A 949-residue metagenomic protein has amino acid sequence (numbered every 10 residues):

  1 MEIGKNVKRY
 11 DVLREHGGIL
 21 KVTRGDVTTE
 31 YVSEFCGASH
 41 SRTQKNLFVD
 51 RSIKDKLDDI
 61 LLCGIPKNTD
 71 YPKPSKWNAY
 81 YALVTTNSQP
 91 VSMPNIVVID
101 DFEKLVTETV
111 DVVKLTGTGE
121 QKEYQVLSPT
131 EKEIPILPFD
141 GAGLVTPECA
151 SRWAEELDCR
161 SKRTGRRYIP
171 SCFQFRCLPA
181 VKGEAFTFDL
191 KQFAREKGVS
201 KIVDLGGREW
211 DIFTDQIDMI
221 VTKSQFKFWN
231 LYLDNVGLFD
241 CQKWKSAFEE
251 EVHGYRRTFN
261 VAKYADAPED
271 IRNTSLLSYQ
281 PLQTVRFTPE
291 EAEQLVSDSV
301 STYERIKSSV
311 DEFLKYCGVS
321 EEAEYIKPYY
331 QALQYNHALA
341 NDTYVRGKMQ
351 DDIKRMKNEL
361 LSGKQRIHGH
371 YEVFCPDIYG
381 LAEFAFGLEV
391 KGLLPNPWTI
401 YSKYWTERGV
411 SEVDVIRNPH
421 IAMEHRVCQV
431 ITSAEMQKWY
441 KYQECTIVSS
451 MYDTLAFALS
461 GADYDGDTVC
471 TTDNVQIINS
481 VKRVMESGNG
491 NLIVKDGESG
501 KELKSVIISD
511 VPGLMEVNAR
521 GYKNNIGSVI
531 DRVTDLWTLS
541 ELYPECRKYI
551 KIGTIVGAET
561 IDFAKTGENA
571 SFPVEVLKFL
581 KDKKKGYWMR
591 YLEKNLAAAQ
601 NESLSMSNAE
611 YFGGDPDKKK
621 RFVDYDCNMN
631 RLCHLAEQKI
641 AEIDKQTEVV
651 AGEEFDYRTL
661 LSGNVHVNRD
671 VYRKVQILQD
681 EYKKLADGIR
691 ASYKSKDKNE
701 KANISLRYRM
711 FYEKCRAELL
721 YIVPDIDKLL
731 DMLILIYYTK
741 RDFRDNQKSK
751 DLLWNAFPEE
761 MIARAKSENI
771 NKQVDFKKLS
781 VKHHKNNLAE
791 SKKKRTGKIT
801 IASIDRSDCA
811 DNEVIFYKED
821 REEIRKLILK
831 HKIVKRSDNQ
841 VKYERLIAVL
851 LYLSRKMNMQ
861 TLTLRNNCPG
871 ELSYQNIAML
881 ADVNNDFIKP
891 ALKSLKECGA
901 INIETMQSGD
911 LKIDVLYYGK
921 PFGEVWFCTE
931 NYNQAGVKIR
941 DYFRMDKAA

Functional and structural regions predicted by a protein language model:
M1-G461, T468, N474-V849, L864 (+6 more regions): Beta-strand-enriched accessory nucleic-acid recognition/scaffold domains that flank the catalytic cores of large
A789, N858-L916: Winged helix-turn-helix DNA-binding recognition segment
A848-K856: Short amphipathic alpha-helical elements of helix-turn-helix/winged-helix folds
M906-K938: Short, cationic-aromatic polyanion-contact patches
